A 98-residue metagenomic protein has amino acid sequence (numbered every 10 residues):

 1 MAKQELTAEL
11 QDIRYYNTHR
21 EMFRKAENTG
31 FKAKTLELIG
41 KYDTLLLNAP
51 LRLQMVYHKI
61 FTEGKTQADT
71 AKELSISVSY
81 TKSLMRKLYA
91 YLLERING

Functional and structural regions predicted by a protein language model:
M1-N48, N97: N-terminal interaction/assembly modules
T44, I60, A71: Short, flexible active-site loop motifs that bind/organize anionic cofactors or intermediates
N48-K65: Short amphipathic alpha helix immediately N-terminal
E63-Y80: Helix-turn-helix DNA-binding module
Y89-N97: C-terminal flanking helix
